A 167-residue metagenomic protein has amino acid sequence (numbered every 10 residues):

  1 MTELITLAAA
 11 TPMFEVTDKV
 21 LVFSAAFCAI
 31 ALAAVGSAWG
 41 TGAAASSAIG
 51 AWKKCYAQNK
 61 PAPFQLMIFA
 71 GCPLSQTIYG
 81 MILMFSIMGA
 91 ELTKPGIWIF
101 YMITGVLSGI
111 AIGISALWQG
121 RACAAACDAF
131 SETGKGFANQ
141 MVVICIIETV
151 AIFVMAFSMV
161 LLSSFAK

Functional and structural regions predicted by a protein language model:
T2-K167: Hydrophobic, small-residue-rich transmembrane alpha-helices and their short perimembrane loops in multi-pass membrane
